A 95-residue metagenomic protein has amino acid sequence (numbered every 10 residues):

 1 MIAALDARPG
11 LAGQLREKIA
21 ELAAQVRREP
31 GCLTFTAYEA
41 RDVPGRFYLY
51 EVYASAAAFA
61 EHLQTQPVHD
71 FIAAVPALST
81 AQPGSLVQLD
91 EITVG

Functional and structural regions predicted by a protein language model:
M1-D6, T36-L63: Short, well-ordered beta-strand segments in beta-rich or mixed alpha/beta enzyme and ligand-binding folds
A4, A20, A24, A60 (+1 more regions): Solvent-exposed, non-membrane alpha-helical residues enriched in polar/charged side chains
G10, D42-P44, A54, Q66-D70 (+1 more regions): Short alpha-helical
L11-L33, P67: Short amphipathic alpha-helical segments
A20, R28, L63, D70 (+1 more regions): A beta-strand edge to alpha-helix "cap/lid" segment located at domain peripheries
A37-V43, A73-G95: Glycine-rich beta-strand-turn "strand-cap" elements at beta-sheet edges
Y48-Y50, L63-A77: Long, charge-enriched, surface-exposed interaction segments in small proteins/subunits
